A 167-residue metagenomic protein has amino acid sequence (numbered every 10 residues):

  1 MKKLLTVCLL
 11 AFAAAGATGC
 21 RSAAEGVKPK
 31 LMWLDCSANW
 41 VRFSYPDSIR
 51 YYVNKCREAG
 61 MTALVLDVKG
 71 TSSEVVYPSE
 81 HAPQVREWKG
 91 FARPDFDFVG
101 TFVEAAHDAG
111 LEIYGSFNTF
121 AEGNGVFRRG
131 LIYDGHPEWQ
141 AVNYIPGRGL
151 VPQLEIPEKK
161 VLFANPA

Functional and structural regions predicted by a protein language model:
L4-A13: Sec-dependent N-terminal signal peptides
F12-G26: Bacterial Sec-dependent signal peptides at the C-terminal "C-region" and cleavage site
A13, S37, K69: Flexible loop residues that form catalytic and substrate-binding hotspots at small-molecule/glycan-binding clefts
V27-F43, F120-A167: Active-site-adjacent "subsite" loops/lids of carbohydrate-active enzymes
K30-L34, L64-L66, I113-G115: Hydrophobic faces of well-ordered beta-strands that scaffold small-molecule active sites in alpha/beta enzyme cores
S48-E74: Catalytic domains of carbohydrate-active enzymes, especially glycoside hydrolases
K55-M61, A105, K160-A167: An active-site-proximal structural segment forming one wall of the substrate-binding cleft that immediately precedes
G70-F117: Aromatic-lined substrate-binding rim segments of carbohydrate-active enzymes
